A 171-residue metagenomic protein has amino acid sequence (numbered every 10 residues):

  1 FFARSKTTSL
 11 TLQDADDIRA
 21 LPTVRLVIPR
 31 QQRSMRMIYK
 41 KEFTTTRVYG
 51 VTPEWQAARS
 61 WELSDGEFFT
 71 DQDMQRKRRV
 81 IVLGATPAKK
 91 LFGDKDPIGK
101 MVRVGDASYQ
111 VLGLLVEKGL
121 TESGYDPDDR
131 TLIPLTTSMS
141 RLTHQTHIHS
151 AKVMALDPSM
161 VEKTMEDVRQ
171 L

Functional and structural regions predicted by a protein language model:
F1-R47, V51-A57, K89-K90, M139-S140 (+1 more regions): Hydrophobic, regular-secondary-structure patches
Y49-D73, K77-L171: Mid-to-C-terminal secondary-structure elements that act as membrane-proximal/extracytoplasmic interface segments
